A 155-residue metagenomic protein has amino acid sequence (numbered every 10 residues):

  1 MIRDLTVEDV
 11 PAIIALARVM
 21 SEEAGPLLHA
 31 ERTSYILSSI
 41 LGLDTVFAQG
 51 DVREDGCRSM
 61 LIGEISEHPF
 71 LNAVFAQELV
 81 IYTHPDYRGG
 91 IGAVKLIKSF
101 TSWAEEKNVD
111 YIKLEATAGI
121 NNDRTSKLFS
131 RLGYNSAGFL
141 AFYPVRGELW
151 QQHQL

Functional and structural regions predicted by a protein language model:
M1-A30: Short amphipathic alpha-helix that is part of the acyltransferase structural core
M1-E8, G147-L155: Conserved N-terminal entry element of GNAT/NAT acetyltransferase domains
P26-A48, L61-L71: A conserved beta-strand-loop-helix scaffold within acyl/acetyltransferase catalytic domains
E54-M60, A76: Glycine-rich phosphate/pyrophosphate-binding loop shared by adenosine-nucleotide-utilizing enzymes
L79-G89: A short, internal acetyl-CoA/4′-phosphopantetheine-binding micro-motif in the GNAT/acyltransferase core
K95-Y111: Conserved acyl-CoA
K113-R124: Conserved beta-strand-loop-alpha-helix junction that forms the acyl-donor binding cleft
E115-T117, N135-G147: Conserved catalytic-core motifs of GNAT/GCN5-like acyltransferases
